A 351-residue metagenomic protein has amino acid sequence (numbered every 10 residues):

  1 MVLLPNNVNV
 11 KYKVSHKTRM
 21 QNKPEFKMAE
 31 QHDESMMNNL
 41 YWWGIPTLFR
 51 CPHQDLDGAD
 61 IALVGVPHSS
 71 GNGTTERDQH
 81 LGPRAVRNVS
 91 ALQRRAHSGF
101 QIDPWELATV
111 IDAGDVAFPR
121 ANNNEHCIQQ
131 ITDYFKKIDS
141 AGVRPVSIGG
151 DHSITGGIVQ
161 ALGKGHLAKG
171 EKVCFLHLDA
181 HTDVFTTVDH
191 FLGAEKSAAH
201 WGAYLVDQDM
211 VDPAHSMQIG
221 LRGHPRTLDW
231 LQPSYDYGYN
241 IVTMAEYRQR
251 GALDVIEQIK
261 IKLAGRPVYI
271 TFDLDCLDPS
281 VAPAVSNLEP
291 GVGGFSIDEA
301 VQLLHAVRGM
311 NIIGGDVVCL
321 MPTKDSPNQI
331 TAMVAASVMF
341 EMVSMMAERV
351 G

Functional and structural regions predicted by a protein language model:
V2-V8: Extreme N-terminal basic, low-complexity initiation segments that serve as generic localization/processing leaders
V8-V10, K17: Short hydrophobic alpha-helical segments enriched in small aliphatic residues
N22-G351: Conserved alpha-helical scaffold segments that buttress catalytic/binding sites
